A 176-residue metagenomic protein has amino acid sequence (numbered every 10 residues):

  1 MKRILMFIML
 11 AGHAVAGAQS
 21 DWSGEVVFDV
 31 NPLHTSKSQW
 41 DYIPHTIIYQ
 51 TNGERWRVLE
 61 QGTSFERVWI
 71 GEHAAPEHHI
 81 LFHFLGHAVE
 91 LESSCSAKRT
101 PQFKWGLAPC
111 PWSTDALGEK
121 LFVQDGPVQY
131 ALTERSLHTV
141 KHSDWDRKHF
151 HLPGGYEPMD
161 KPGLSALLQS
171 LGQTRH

Functional and structural regions predicted by a protein language model:
L5-A11, V15-I48, N52-R55, L152-H176: N-terminal leader/targeting segments and the immediate start of mature chains
Q19-S23, I48-R57, I70-E77, P109-Q129 (+1 more regions): Short, solvent-exposed coil/turn segments at beta-strand boundaries
D29-L33, L59-Q61, I80-H83, Q124-G126: A generic structural motif
L33-Q39, S64-W69, G86-L91, L121 (+1 more regions): Short, surface-exposed beta-strand/loop "edge" segments at domain boundaries and coil↔beta transitions
H45-F103, A131: An acidic-aromatic
W105-H176: Non-transmembrane domains of secretory- and envelope-associated proteins
